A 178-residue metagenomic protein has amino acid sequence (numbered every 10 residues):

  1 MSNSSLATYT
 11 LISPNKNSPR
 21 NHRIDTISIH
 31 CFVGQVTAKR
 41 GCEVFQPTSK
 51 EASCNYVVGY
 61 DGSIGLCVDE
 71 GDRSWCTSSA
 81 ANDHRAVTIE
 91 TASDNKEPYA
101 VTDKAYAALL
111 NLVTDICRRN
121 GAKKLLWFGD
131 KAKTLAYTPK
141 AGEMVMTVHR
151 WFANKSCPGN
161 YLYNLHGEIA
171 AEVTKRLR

Functional and structural regions predicted by a protein language model:
M1-D83, Y161: N-terminal catalytic cores of peptidoglycan-degrading enzymes
M1-L11, K16-N21, N95-R178: Basic/polar, cationic surfaces and motifs that engage anionic cell-wall and phosphate/carboxylate ligands
T26, A86, V145-T147: Structural preference for beta-strand elements that scaffold enzyme active sites
V33, E70, A80-P98, T114-R118 (+1 more regions): Cell-envelope and extracellular/periplasmic
S49-S53, S78-A81, V87-E90, L110-V113 (+2 more regions): Short, surface-exposed linear patches
